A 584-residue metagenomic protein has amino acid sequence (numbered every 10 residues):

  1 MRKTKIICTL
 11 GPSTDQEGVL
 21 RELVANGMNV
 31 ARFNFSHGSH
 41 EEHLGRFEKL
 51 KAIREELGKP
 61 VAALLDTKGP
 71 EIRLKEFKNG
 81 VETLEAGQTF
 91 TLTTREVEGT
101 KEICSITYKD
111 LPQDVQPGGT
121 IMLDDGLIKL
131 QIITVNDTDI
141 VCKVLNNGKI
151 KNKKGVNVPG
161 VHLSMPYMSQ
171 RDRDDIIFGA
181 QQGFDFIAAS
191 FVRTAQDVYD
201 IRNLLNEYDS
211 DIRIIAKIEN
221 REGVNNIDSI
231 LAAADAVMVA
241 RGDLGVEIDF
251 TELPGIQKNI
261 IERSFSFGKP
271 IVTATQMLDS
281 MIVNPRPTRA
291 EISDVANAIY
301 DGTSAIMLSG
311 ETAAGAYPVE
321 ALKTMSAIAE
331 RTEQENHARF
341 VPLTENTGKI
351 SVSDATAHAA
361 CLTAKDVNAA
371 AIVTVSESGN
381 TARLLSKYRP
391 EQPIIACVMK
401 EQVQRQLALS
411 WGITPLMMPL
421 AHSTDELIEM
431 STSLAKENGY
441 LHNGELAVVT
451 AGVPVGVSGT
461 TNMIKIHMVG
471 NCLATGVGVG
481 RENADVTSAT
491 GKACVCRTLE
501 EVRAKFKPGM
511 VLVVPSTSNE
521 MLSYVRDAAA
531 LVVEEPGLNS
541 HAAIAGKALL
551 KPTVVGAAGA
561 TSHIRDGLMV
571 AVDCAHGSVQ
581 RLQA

Functional and structural regions predicted by a protein language model:
M1-P12, Q16-E17, V24, S39-E48 (+12 more regions): Expand to "…catalyze enediolate/carbanion chemistry for C-C bond making/breaking, isomerization, decarboxylation
K5-I7, V30-R32, P60-L64, T89 (+8 more regions): Structural preference for beta-strand elements that scaffold enzyme active sites
C8-S13, E42, V161, P166-T275 (+2 more regions): Conserved alpha/beta-domain cores
L10-P12, M28, F35-H40, T67-P70 (+24 more regions): Short, ordered loop/turn segments at secondary-structure junctions
A25-V30, Q181-D185, L205-S210, A232-V237 (+6 more regions): Glycine-enriched alpha-helix->loop->beta-strand junction motifs that scaffold or abut catalytic
G38, R46, Q392-P393, C397-L427 (+1 more regions): Feature captures the catalytic cores and cofactor-binding loops of soluble hydro-lyases/lyases that act on carboxylate
L44-L50, R202, T312-E335, M463-H467: C-terminal helical cap(s) of enzyme catalytic domains, especially alpha/beta-barrels
P70-S169, L434, Y440-E500, V525-A528 (+1 more regions): Acidic, glycine-rich flexible loop/linker segments
